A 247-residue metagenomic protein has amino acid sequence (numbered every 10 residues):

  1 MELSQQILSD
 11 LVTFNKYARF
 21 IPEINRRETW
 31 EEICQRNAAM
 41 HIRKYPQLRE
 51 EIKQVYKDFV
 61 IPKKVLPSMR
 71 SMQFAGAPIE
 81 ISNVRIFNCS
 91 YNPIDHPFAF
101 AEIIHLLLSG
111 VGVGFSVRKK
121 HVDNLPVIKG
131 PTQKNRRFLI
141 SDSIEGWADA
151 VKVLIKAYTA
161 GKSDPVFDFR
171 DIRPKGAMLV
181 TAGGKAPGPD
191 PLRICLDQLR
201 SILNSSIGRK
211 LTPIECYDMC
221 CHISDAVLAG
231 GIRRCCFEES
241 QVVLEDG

Functional and structural regions predicted by a protein language model:
M1-G247: Extended catalytic cores of very large enzyme megasubunits
